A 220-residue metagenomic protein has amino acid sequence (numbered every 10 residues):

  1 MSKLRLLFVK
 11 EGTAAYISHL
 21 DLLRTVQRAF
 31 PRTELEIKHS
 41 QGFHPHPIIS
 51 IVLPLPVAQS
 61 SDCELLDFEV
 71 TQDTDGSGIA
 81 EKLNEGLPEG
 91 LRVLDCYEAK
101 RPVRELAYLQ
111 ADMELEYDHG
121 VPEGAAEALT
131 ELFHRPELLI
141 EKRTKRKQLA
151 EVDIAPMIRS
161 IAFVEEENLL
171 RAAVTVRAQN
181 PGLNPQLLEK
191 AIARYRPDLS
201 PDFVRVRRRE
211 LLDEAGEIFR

Functional and structural regions predicted by a protein language model:
S2, L7-V9, T13, I17 (+1 more regions): Extended, well-folded interaction surfaces typified by the phenylalanyl-tRNA synthetase beta subunit core
F8-K10, F68-T74, M113-H119, V174-N180: Short beta-strand-to-loop capping motifs
T13-A15, L23, Q27-R32, E36-Q41 (+2 more regions): Short Lys/Arg-rich amphipathic alpha-helical segments
A15-L20, D73, S77-G78, E123 (+2 more regions): Ordered, soluble secondary-structure elements with a strong preference for glycine-centered loop motifs and nearby
I37-V70, K100-P102: Short, charge-patterned binding micro-sites
D62-E114: Ordered, amphipathic secondary-structure segments that act as subunit-interaction surfaces in large macromolecular
G78-L87, G124-H134, L188-E189: Short amphipathic alpha-helices in soluble, non-transmembrane regions that often serve as interface/regulatory elements
H134-R220: Core RNA-modification/binding signature centered on pseudouridine synthases
